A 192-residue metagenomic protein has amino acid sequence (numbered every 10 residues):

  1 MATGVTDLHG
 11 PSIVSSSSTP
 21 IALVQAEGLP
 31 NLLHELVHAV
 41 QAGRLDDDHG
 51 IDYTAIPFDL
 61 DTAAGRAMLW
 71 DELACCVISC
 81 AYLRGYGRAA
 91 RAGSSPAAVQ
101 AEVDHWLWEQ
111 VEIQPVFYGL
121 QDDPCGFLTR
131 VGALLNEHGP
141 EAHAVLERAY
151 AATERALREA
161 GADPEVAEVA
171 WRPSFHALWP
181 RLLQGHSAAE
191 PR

Functional and structural regions predicted by a protein language model:
M1-A2: Basic/hydrophobic alpha-helical interface regions
V5-H9, I13-S18: Short, ordered beta-strand-loop transition motifs
P11, A42-L73, A98-L107: Post-HEXXH active-site segment of zinc metalloproteases
S15-N31: Short pre-active-site segment immediately N-terminal to the catalytic Zn-binding motif
P30-R44: Active-site recognition of the HExxH zinc-binding catalytic motif
L69-R84: An active-site-proximal "capping" alpha-helix that borders the catalytic cofactor pocket
A81-E109: Short helix/loop segments within enzyme catalytic domains that coordinate or immediately flank catalytic cofactors
W106-R192: Pan-zinc metallopeptidase signature
